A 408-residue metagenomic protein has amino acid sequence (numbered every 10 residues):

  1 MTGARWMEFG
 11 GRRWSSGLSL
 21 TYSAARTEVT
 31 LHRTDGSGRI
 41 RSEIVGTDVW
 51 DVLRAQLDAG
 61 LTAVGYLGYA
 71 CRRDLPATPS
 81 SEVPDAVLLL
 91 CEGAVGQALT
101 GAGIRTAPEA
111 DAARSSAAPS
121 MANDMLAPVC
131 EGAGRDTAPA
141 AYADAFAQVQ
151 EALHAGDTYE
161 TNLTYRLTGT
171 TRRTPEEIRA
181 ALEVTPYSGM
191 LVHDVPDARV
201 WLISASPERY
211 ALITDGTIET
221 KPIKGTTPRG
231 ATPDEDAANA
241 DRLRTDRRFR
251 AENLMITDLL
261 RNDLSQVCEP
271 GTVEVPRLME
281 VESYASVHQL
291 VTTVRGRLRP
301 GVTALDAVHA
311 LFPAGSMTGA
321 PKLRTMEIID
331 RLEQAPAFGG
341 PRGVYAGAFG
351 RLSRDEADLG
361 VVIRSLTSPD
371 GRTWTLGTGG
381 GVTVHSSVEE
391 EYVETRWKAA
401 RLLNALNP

Functional and structural regions predicted by a protein language model:
M1-P408: Extended alpha-helical targeting/anchoring segments, especially N-terminal organellar/secretory targeting helices
